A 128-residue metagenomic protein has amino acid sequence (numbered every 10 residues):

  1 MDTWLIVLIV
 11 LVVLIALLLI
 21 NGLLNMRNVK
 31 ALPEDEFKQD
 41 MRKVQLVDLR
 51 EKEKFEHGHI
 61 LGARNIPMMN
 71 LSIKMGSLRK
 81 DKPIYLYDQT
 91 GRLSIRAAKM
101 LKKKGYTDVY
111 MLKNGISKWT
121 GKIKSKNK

Functional and structural regions predicted by a protein language model:
D2-E34, V44, K52-P83, R92-K128: Rhodanese-like catalytic fold shared by cysteine-dependent sulfurtransferases and DSP/PTP-type phosphatases
D48: N-terminal glycine-rich beta->alpha transition that marks the start or flank of a dinucleotide-binding site
Y87: Short, surface-exposed ligand- or partner-binding patches at beta-edge/loop junctions that are enriched in aromatics
